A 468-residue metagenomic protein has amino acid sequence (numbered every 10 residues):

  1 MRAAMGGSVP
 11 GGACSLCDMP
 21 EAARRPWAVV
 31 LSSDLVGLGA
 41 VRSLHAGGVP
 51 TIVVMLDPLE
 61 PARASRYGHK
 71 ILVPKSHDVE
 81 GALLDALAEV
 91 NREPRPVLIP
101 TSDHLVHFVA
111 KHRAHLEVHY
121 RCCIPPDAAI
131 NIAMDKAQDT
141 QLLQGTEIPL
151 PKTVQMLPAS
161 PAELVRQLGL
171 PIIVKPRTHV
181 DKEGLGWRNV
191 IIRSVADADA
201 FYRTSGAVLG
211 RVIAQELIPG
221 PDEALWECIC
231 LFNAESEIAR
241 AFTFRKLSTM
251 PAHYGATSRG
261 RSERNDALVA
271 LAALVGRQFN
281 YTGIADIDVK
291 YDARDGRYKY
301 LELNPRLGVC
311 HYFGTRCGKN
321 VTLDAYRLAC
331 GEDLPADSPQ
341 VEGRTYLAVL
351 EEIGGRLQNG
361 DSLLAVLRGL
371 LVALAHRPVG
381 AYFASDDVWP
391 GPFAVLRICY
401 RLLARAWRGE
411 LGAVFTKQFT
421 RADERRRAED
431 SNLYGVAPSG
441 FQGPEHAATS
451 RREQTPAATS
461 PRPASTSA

Functional and structural regions predicted by a protein language model:
L31-R42: Glycine-rich adenosine-cofactor-binding loop
V53-Y67: Short, glycine/polar-rich helix-capping loops at beta-to-alpha or helix-loop-helix junctions that flank or form
L72-V73, N91-M134, P149-K152: A short, GP-enriched loop/loop-strand-helix hinge that lies immediately N-terminal to, or at the N-terminal rim
I132-I213, A234-E237, D266, A270 (+4 more regions): Active-site nucleotide/adenylate-binding loops and adjacent lid/helix of ATP-dependent enzymes
R193-A252, E263-A273, Y291, R297-K299: Phosphate-binding site of ATP-dependent enzymes
L247-P251, A256-T257, N304-G318: Glycine-rich phosphate/pyrophosphate-binding beta-alpha loops
R277-Y312: Conserved metal-phosphate-binding beta-hairpin within the catalytic cores of diverse ATP-dependent phosphoryl-transfer
R327-A468: Peripheral (often C-terminal) accessory segments that flank ATP-dependent C-N-forming ligase machineries
